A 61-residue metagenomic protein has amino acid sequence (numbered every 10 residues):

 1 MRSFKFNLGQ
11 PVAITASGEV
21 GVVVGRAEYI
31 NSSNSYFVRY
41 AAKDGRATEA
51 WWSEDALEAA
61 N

Functional and structural regions predicted by a protein language model:
R2-N7, P11-N61: Basic/aromatic-rich interaction segments and small domains that mediate binding to polyanionic partners
